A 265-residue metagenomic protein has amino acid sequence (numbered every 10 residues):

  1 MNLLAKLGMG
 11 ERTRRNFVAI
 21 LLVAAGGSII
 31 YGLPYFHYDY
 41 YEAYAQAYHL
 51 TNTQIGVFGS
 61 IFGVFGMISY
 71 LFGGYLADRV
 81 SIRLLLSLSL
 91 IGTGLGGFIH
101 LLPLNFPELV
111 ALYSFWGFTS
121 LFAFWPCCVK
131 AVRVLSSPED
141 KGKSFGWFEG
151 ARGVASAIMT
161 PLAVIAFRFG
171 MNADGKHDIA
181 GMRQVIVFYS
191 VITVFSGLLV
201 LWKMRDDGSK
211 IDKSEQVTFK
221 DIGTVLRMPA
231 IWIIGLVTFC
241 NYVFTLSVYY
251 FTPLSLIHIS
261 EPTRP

Functional and structural regions predicted by a protein language model:
N2-T13, D207-I233: Juxtamembrane intracellular "pre-TM" segments in multi-pass secondary transporters
V18-A43, L50, V248-P253: Extracytoplasmic
H37-D39, A230-L256, S260: Extracytoplasmic gate region of multi-pass secondary transporters
S60-G74: Central cavity-lining transmembrane alpha-helices of secondary-active solute carriers, predominantly the Major
I91-N105: C-terminal ends and interior cores of transmembrane alpha-helices in multi-pass membrane transporters/permeases
F115-A151: Cytoplasmic helix-loop-helix junction between adjacent transmembrane helices in 12-TM secondary transporters
F145-R168: Glycine-rich segments within core transmembrane alpha-helices of 12-TM secondary carriers
S190-K210: C-terminal membrane-cytosol helix-exit motif in multi-pass small-molecule transporters
